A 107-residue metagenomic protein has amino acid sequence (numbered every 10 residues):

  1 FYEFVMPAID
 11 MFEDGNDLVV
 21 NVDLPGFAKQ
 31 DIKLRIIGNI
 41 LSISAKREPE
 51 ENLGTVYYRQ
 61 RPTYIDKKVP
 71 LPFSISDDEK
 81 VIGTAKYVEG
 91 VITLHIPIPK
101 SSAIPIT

Functional and structural regions predicted by a protein language model:
F1-T107: Alpha-crystallin/small heat shock protein
